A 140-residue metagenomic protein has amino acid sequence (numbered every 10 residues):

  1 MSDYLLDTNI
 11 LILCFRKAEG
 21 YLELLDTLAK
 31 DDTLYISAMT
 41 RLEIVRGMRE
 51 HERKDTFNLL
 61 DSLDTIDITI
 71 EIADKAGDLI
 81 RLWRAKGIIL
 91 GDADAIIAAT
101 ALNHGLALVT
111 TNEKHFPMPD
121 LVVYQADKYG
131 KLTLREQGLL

Functional and structural regions predicted by a protein language model:
M1-D3, A98, L102-L140: Acidic, PIN/NYN-like endoribonuclease modules and their adjacent C-terminal/linker elements
M1-I36, V45-D61, G130-L140: Short, well-structured N-terminal submotif of metal-dependent ribonuclease cores
D7-T8, I44, A76, A101 (+1 more regions): Generic structural signal for small/hydrophobic residues in well-ordered secondary structure, especially within
I10-L11, T40, I72, I96-I97 (+1 more regions): Alpha-helix capping/helix-boundary segments
E19, Y35, M39, H51 (+2 more regions): Residues at secondary-structure transition points
Y21-L22, R41, R53-T56, A73-A76 (+1 more regions): A general structural signal for well-ordered alpha-helical segments in protein cores
K30-D31, S62-L63, K86, H104 (+1 more regions): Structured helix-beta-strand junction loops
T65-T111: Active-site neighborhoods of divalent-metal-dependent phosphate/nucleic-acid chemistry enzymes
